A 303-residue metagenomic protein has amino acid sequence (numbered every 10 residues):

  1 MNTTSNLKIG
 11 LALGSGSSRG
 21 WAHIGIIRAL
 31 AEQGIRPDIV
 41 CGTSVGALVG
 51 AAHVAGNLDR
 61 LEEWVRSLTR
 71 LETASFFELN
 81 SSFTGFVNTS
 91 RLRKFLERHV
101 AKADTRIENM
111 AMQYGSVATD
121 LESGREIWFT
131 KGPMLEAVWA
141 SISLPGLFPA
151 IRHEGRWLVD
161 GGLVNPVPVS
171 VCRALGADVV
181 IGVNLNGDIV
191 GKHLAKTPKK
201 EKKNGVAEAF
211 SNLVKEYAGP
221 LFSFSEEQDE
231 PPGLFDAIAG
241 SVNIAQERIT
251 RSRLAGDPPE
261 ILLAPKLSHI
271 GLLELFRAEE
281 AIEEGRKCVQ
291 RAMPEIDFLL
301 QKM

Functional and structural regions predicted by a protein language model:
M1-T43, A51-M303: Patatin-like phospholipase
